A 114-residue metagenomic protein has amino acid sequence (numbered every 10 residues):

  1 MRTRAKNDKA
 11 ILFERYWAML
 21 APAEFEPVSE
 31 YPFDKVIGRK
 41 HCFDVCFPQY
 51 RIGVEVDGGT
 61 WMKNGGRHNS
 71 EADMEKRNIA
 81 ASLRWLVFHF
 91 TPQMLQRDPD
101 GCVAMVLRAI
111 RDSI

Functional and structural regions predicted by a protein language model:
M1-I114: Nucleic-acid endo/exonuclease domains
